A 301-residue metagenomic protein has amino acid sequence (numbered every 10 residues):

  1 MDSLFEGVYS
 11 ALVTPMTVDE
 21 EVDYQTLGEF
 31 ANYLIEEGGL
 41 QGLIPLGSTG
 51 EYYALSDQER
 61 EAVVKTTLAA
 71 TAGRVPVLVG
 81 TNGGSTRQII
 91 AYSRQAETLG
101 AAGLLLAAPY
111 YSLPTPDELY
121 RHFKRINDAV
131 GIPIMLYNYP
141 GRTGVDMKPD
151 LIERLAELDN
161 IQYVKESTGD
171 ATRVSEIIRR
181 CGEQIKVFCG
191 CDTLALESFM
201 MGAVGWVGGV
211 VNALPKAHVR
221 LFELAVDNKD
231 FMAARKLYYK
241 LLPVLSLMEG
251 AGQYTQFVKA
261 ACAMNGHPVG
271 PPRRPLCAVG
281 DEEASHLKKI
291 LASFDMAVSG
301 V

Functional and structural regions predicted by a protein language model:
D2-D146: Active-site beta->alpha loop and helix N-cap motifs at the rims of alpha/beta catalytic domains
L4-T14, Y33-L40, M200-A203, V210-V301: C-terminal alpha-helical cap/extension of soluble enzyme domains
T14-V18, A54-L55, L113, G141 (+7 more regions): Generic structural "secondary-structure junction" signal
L27, R60, V64, I89 (+5 more regions): A general structural signal for well-ordered alpha-helical segments in protein cores
A62, T66-T71, Q95, L99 (+8 more regions): Alpha-helical structural signal in soluble globular domains
S93, K124, A195, K259 (+1 more regions): Short glycine-/small-residue-rich flexible loop motifs, especially phosphate/cofactor-binding loops
D128, R142-E249: Catalytic alpha/beta core domains of metabolic enzymes, predominantly
